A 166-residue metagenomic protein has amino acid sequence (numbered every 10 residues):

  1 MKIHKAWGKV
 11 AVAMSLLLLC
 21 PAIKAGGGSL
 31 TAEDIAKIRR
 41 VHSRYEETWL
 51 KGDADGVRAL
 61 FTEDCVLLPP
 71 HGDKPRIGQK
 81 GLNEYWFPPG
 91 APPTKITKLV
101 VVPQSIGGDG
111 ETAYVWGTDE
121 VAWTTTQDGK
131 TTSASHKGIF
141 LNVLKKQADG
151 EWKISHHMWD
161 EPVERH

Functional and structural regions predicted by a protein language model:
K2-V12: Bacterial N-terminal signal peptides that target proteins for export
A11-A22: Bacterial N-terminal signal peptides
A25-G27: Boundary at the C-terminal end of the N-terminal hydrophobic targeting segment
A32-R39, A54-D109, T118, T132-S135: A solvent-exposed, acidic/Ser-Thr-rich amphipathic alpha-helical stretch
Y45, G52-D53: Short helix-adjacent coil turns
I106-Y114, L144-E151: A short, structured loop/turn motif at beta-sheet edges
E111-W123, G138: A short hydrophobic beta-strand element
K137-R165: Short beta-strand edge/turn micro-motifs at domain boundaries
